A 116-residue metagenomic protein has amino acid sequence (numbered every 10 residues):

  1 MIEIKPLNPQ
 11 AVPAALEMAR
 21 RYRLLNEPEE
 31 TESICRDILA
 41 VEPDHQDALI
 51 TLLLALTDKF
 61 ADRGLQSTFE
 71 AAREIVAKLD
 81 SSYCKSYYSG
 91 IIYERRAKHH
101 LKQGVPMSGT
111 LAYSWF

Functional and structural regions predicted by a protein language model:
M1-P13, V76-A77, G109-L111: TPR-adjacent "capping" and linker segments in tetratricopeptide-repeat scaffold/adaptor proteins
I4-L7, R23-L24, D37-D44: Short secondary-structure boundary/capping segments within folded domains
P6, M18, C35, K59 (+1 more regions): A general structural-boundary detector
P9-A14, E42-D58, D80-G104: Amphipathic alpha-helical repeat scaffolds of TPR domains
L16-L24, R36, L54, R73 (+1 more regions): Amphipathic alpha-helical repeat scaffolds
S33-D37, R63-L79, P106-F116: Alpha-helical repeat scaffolds
